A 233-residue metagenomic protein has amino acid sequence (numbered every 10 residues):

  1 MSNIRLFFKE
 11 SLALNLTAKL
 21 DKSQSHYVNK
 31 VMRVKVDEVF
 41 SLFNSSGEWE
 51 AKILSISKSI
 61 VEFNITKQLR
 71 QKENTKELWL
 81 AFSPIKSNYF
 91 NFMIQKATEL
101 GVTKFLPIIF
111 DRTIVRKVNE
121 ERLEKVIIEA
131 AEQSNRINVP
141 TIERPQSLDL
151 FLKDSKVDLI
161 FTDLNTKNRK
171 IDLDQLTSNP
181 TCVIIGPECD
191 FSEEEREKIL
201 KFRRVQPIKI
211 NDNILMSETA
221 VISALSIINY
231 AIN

Functional and structural regions predicted by a protein language model:
M1-R70: N-terminal positively charged helical leader segments and presequences
S11, Q68, F110-T113, D212: Short, ordered loop/turn segments at secondary-structure junctions
F40, F63, V139-E143, P207: Generic structural signal for residues in well-ordered beta-strands
K72-I160: RNA substrate-binding interface of SAM-dependent RNA methyltransferases
L159-K198, R204-K209: Active-site/ligand-binding-proximal alpha/beta "capping" segment
E193-N233: Structured adenosyl-cofactor binding patch, chiefly the S-adenosyl-L-methionine
